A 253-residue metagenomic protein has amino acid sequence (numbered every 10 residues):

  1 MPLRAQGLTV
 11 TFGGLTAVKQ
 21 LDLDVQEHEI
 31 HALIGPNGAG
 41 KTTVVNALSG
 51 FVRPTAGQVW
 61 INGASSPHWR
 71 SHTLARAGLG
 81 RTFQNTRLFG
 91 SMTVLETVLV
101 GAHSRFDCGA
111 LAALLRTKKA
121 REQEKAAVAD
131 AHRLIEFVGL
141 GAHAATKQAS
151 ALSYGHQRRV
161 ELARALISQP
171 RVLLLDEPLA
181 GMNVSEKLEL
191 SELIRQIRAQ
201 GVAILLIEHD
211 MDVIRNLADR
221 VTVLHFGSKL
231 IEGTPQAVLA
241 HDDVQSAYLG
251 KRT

Functional and structural regions predicted by a protein language model:
I34-P36: The feature captures the beta-strand-to-loop junction immediately N-terminal to the Walker
S49: Helix-to-loop junction immediately C-terminal to a conserved catalytic motif
G57-S65, R76-A77, D130: Conserved ABC transporter NBD signature motif
Q169: Conserved catalytic motifs of ABC-family nucleotide-binding domains
L173-E177: Catalytic Walker B motif of ABC-type/P-loop ATPase nucleotide-binding domains
I214-N216: A short, surface-exposed alpha-helical micro-motif characterized by mixed small hydrophobic and charged/polar residues
